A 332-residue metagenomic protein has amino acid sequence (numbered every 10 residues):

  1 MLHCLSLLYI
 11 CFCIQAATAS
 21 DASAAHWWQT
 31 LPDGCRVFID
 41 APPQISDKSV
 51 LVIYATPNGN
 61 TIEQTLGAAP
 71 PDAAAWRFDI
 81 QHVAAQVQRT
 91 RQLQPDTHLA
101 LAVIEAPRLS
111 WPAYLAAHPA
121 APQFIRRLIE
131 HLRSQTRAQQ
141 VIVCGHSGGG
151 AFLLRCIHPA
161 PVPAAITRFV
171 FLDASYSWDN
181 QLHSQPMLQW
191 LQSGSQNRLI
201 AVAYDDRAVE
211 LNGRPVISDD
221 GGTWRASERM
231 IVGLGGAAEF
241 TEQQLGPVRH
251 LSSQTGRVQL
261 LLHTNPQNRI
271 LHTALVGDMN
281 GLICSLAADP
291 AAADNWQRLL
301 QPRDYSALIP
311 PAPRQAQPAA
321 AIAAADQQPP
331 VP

Functional and structural regions predicted by a protein language model:
C4-Q15: Bacterial N-terminal signal peptides
A17-L51, L99-A100, L308, A316-P330: A domain-start/cap signature at the N-terminus of enzymes
P43-R89, L93: Short, surface-exposed "cap/lid" segments of acyl-processing enzymes
A84, V103, R108, P112-Q135: Alpha/beta-hydrolase active-site loop
T136-S147: Alpha/beta-hydrolase fold nucleophile elbow
G145-R155: Glycine-rich nucleophile elbow surrounding the catalytic serine of serine-hydrolase chemistry
P161-H250: The feature captures the conserved acid-bearing segment of alpha/beta-hydrolase catalytic domains
N212-P332: C-terminal accessory extensions appended to soluble enzyme cores
